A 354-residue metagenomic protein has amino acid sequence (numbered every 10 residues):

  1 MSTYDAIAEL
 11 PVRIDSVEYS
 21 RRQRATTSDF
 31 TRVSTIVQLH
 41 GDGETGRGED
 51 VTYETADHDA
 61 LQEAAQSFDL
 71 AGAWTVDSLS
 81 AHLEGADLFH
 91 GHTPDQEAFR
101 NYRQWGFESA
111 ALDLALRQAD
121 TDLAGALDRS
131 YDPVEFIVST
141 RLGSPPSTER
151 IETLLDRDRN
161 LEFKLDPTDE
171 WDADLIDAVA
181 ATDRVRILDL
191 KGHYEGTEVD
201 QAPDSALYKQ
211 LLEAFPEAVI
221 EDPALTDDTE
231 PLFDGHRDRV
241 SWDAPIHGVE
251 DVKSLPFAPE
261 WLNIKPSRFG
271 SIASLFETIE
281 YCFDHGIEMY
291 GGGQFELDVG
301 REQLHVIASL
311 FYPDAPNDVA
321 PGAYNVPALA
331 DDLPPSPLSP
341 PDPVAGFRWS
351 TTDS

Functional and structural regions predicted by a protein language model:
M1-D15, F30, V37, H90-G91 (+5 more regions): N-terminal amphipathic alpha-helix/helix-capping segment at the start of soluble metabolic enzymes
M1-H58: Structured beta-strand/loop patches that form or line metal/cofactor-binding pockets in enzymes
Y4, H40-G41, T45-Q118: Metal- or metallocofactor-binding catalytic centers and their adjacent structured scaffolds across diverse enzyme
Q96-A98, N160, L262-I264: A short, structure-level motif marking secondary-structure boundaries and short turns
F99-L225: Active-site-facing alpha/beta catalytic cores
T121, I287, P313: Short glycine/serine/threonine/alanine-rich loop segments
W171-A308, P316-D318, N325-P334: Catalytic core of soluble alpha/beta enzymes
V326-S354: C-terminal extensions of enzymes
